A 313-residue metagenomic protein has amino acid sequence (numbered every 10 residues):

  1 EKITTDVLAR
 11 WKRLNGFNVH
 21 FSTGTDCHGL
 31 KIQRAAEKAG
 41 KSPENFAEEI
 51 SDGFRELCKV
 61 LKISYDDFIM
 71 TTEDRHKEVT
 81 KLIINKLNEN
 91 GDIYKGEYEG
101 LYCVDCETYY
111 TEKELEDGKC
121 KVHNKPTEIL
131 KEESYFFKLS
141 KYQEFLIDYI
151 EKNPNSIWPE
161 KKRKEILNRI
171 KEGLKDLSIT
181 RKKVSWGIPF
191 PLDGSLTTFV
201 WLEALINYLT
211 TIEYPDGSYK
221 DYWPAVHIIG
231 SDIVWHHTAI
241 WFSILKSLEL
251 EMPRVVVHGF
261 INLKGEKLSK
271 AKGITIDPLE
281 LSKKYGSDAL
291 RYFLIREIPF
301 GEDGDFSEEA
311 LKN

Functional and structural regions predicted by a protein language model:
E1-S156: N-terminal, positively charged nucleic-acid-binding surface of large information/translation enzymes
E1-T23, R75-V79, K86, I129-N313: Structured secondary-structure scaffolds
